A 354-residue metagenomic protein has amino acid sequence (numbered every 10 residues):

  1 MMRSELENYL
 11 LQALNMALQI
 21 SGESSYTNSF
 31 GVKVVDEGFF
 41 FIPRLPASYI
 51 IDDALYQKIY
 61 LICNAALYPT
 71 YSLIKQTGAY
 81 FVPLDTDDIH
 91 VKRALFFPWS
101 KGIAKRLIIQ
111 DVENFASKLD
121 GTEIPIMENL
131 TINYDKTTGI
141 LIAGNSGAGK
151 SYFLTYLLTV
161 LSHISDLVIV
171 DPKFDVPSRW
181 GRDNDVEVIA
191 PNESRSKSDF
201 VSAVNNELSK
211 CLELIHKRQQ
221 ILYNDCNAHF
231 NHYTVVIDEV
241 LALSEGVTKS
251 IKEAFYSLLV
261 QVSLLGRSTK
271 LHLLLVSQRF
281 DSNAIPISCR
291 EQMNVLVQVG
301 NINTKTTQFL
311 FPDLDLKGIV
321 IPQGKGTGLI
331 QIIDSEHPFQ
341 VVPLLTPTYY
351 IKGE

Functional and structural regions predicted by a protein language model:
M1-P43, C289-V297, T327-E354: Conserved P-loop NTPase motor module
L6, I51-I59, C63, G149 (+3 more regions): Short amphipathic alpha-helical segments
L10-G22, I59-Y71, L157, L161 (+3 more regions): Hydrophobic, Leu/Ile/Phe/Ala-enriched alpha-helical segments that form helix-helix packing faces
F40-L45, F96-Q220, L241-V297, N301 (+1 more regions): P-loop NTPase catalytic phosphate-binding loop
A47-L107: Interdomain "pre-motor" coupling segment immediately N-terminal to P-loop NTPase/helicase cores
K58-L61, S277-G353: Conserved ATP-driven motor cores of ASCE-family P-loop NTPases powering translocation/secretion/packaging/pilus
L141, H232-D238: Structural motif
Q219-T234: Short helix/loop segment immediately N-terminal to the Walker
